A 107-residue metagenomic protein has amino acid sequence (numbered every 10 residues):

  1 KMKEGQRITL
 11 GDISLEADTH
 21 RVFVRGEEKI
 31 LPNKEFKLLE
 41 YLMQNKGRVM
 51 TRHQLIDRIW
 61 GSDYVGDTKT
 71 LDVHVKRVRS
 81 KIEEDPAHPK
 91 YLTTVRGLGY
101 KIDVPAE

Functional and structural regions predicted by a protein language model:
K1-T9: Basic, amphipathic DNA-recognition helix from helix-turn-helix-like DNA-binding domains
T9-L10, I82: Short, exposed beta-strand "edge-strand" segments with a Pro/Gly-rich flavor and a Y/T-containing core
L10-D12, G26: Glycine-centered tight beta-turn/hairpin loop motif at sheet-sheet or coil-to-beta transitions
I13-S14, Y100: A residue-level detector for well-ordered beta-strand positions
T19-Y91, V95-L98: Positively charged, aromatic-enriched patches within helix-turn-helix-type DNA-binding elements, predominantly
D103-E107: Intrinsically disordered, low-complexity protein-interaction/activation regions
